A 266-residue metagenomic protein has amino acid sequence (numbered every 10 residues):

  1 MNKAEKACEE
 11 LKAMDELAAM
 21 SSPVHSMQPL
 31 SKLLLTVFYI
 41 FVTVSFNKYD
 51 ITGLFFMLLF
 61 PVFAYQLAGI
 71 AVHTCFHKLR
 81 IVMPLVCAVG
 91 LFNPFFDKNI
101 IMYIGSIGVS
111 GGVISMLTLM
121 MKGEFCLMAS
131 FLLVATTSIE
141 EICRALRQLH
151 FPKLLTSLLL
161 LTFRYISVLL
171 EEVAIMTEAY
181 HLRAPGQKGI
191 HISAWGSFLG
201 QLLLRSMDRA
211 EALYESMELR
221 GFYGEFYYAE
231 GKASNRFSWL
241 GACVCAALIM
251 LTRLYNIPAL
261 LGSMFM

Functional and structural regions predicted by a protein language model:
M1-Y49, G53-A68, E171-M266: Transmembrane alpha-helix interface motif
S21, H25, G69-T74, Y103 (+4 more regions): Membrane-helix interfacial "entry" motifs
D50, A71-V72, P152-L155: Membrane-helix interface segments
G53, A71-L79: Interfacial helix-loop-helix linkers and transmembrane-helix boundary segments in multi-pass membrane proteins
H73, R164, E215: Short alpha-helical basic/polar micro-motif
F76-P185: Juxtamembrane/interface alpha-helical elements of multi-pass membrane proteins
